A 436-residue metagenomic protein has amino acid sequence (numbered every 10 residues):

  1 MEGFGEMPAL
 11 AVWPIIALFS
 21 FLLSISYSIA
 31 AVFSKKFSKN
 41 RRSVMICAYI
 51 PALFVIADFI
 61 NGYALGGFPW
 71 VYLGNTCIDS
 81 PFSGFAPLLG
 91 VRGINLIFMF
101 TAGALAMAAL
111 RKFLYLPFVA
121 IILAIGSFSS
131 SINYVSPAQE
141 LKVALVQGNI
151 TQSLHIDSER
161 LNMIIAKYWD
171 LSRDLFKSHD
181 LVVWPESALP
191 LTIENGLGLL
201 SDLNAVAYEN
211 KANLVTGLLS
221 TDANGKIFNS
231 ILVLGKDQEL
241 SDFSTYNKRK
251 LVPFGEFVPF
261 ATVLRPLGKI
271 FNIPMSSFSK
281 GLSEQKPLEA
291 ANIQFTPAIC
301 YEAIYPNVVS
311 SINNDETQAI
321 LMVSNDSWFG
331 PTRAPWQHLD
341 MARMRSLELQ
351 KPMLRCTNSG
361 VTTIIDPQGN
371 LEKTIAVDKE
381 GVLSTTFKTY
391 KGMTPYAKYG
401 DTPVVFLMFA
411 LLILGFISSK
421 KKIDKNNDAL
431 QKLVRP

Functional and structural regions predicted by a protein language model:
M1-I132, P331, A342-R345, T357-I365 (+2 more regions): Membrane-embedded alpha-helical bundles of multi-pass enzymes that act on lipidic or dolichyl-linked glycan substrates
I132-P403: Soluble catalytic domains of enzymes that build or remodel membrane lipids, polysaccharides, and related
